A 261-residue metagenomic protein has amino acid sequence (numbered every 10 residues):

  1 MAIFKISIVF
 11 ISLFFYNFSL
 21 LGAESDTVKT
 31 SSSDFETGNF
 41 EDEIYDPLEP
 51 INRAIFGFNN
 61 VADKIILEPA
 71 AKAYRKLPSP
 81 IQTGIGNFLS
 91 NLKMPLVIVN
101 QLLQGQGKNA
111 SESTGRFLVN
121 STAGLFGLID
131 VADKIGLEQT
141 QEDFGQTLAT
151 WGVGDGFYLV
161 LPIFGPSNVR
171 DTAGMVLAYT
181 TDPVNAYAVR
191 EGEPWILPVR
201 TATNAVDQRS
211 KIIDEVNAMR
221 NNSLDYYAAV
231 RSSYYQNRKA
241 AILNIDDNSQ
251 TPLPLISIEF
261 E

Functional and structural regions predicted by a protein language model:
M1-I3: N-terminal secretory signal peptides that target proteins for export/translocation
K5-N17: Bacterial N-terminal signal peptides
L20-G107, L197-E261: N-terminal targeting leaders of membrane proteins
E49, T114-L118, V184-R190: Short low-complexity stretches enriched in small and charged residues
I81-Q82, S111, L118, L148 (+3 more regions): Alpha-helix boundary/capping detector
N87, N91-V169: Mid-length scaffold segments of soluble, non-membrane domains
G127, V131-K134, V153-N244: Surface-exposed interaction patches
